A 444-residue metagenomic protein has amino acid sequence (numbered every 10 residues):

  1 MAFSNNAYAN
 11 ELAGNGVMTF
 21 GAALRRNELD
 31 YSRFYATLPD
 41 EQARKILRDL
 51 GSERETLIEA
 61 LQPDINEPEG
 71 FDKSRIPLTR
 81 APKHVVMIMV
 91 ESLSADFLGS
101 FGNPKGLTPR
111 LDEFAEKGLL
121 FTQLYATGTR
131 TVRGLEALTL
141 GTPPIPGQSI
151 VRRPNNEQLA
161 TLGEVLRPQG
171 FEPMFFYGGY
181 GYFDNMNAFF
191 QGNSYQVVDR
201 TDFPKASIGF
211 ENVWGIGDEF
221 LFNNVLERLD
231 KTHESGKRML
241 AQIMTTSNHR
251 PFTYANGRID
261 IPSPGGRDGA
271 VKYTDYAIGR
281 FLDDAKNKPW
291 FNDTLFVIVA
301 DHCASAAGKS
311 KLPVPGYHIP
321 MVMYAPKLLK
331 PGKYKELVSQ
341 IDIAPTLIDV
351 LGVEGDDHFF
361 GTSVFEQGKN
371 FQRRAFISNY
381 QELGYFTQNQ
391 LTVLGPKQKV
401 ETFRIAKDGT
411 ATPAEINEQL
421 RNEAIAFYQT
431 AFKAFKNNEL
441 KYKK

Functional and structural regions predicted by a protein language model:
M1-K83, A115: N-terminal secretory/membrane-targeting segments
S52-K444: Solvent-exposed soluble domains appended to multi-pass membrane proteins
